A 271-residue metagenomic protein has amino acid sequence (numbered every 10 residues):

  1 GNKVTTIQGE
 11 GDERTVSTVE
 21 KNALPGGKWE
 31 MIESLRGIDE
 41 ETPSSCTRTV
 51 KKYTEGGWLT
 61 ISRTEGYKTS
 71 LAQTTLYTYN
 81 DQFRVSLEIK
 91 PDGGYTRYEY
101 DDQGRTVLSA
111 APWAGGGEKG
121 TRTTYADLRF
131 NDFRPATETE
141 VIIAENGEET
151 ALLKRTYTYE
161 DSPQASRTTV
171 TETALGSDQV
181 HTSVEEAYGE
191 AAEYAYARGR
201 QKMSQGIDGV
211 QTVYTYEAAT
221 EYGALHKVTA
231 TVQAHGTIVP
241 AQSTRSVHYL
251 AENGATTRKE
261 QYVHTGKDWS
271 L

Functional and structural regions predicted by a protein language model:
G1-K90, G94-L271: Beta-strand elements of repeat-based all-beta scaffolds
